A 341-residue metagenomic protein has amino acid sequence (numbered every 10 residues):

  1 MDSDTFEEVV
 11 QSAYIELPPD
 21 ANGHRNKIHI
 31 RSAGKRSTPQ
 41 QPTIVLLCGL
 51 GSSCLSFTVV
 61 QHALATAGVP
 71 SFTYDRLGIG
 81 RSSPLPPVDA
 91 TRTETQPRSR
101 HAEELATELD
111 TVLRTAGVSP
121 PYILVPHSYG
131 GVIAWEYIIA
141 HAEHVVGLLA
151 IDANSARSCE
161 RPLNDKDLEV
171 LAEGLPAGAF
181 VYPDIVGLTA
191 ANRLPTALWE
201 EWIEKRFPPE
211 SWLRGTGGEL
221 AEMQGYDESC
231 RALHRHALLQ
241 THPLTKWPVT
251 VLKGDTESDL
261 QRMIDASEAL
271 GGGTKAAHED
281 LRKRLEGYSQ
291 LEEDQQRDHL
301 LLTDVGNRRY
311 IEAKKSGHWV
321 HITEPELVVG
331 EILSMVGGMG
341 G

Functional and structural regions predicted by a protein language model:
D2-K27: N-terminal cap/lid segment of alpha/beta-hydrolase-fold proteins
P18-H24, R76-V125: Active-site loop/oxyanion-hole signature of alpha/beta-hydrolase fold enzymes
N26-L85, Y129, A140: Conserved HGGG/HGGXW glycine-rich cap/lid loop of the alpha/beta-hydrolase fold
Q41-P42, P121, V146, R308: Alpha/beta-hydrolase fold active-site loops
S119-P162: Conserved hydrolase catalytic core segment
L149-P183, Y226-S229: Flexible "cap/lid" loop of the alpha/beta hydrolase fold
W199-E312: Conserved serine/cysteine hydrolase catalytic core
Q296-L300, D304-G341: Catalytic active-site module of serine/aspartate enzymes centered on a nucleophile-bearing elbow/loop
